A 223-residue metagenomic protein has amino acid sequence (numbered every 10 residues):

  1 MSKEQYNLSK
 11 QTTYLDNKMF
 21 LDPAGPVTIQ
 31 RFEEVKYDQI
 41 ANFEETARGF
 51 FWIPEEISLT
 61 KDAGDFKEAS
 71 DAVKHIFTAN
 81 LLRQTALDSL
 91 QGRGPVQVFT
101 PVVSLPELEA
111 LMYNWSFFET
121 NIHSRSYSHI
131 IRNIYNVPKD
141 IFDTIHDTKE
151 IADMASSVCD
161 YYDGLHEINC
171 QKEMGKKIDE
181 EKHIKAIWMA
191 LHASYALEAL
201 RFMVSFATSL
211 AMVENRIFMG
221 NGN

Functional and structural regions predicted by a protein language model:
S2-N223: Non-heme di-metal
